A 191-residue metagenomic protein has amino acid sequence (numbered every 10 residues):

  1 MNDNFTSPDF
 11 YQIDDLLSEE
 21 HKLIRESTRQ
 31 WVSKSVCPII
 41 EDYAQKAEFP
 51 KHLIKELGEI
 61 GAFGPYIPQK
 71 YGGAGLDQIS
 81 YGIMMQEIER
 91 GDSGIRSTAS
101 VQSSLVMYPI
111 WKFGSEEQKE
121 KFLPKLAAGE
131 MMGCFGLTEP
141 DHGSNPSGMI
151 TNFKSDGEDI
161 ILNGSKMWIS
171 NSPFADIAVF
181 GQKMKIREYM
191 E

Functional and structural regions predicted by a protein language model:
M1-E20: Intrinsic disorder at enzyme termini
L16-S35: Mature N-terminal segment immediately following signal peptide/propeptide cleavage in secreted/periplasmic
P38-I60: Short secondary-structure junction/hinge motifs that connect adjacent elements
E59-M132, S170-I177: Internal helix-loop-helix
D141-M149: Active-site-adjacent elements of ketosynthase-type condensing enzymes
T151-K154: A structural signal for short hydrophobic beta-strand segments in well-ordered beta-sheet cores
D159, N163-E191: A short core secondary-structure module
